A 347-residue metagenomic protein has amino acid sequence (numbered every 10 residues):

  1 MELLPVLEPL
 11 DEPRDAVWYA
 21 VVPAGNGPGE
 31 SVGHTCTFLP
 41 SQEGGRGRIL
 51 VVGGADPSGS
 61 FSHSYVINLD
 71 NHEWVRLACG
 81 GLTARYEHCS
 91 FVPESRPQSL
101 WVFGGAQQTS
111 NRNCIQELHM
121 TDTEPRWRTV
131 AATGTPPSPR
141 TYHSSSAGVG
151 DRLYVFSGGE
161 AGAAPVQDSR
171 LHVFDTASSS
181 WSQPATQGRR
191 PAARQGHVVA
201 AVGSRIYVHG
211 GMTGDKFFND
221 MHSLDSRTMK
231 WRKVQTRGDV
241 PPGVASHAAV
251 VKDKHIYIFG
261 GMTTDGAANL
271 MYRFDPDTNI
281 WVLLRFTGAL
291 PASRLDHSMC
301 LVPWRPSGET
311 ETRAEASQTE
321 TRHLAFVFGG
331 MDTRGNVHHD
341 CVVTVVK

Functional and structural regions predicted by a protein language model:
M1-K347: Kelch-like beta-propeller repeat domains
